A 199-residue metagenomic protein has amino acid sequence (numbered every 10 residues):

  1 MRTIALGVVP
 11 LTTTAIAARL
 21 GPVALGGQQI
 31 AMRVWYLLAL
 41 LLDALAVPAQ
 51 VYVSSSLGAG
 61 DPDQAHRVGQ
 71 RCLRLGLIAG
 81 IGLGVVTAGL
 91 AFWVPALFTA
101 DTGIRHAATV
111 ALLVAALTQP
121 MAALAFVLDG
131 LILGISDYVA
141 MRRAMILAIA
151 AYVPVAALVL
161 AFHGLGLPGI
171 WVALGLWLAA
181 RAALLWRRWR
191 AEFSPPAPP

Functional and structural regions predicted by a protein language model:
M1-T12, L37, L41, L45 (+3 more regions): Hydrophobic faces of transmembrane alpha-helices in multi-pass small-molecule transporters and flippases across diverse
I4-I16, L20, G89, P154: Short helix-kink/termination motifs in transmembrane helices of multi-pass secondary transporters
T14-A17, L25-A91, A125-S136, A140: Small-residue-rich hydrophobic transmembrane alpha-helices
R19-L25, F162-L165: Short extramembrane helix-to-coil loop segments that connect adjacent transmembrane helices in Major
V23-W35, V110, G169-L174: Loop-to-helix entry region at the N-terminal start of transmembrane alpha-helices in multi-pass membrane transporters
D43-A46, A115-G134, A140-Y152, P168-W186: Short runs within selected transmembrane alpha-helices of multi-pass transporters and secretion channels
V53-T118, V159-P199: Short alpha-helical transmembrane segments in multi-pass integral membrane proteins
Y152-L160: Hydrophobic alpha-helical transmembrane segments in multi-pass integral membrane proteins
